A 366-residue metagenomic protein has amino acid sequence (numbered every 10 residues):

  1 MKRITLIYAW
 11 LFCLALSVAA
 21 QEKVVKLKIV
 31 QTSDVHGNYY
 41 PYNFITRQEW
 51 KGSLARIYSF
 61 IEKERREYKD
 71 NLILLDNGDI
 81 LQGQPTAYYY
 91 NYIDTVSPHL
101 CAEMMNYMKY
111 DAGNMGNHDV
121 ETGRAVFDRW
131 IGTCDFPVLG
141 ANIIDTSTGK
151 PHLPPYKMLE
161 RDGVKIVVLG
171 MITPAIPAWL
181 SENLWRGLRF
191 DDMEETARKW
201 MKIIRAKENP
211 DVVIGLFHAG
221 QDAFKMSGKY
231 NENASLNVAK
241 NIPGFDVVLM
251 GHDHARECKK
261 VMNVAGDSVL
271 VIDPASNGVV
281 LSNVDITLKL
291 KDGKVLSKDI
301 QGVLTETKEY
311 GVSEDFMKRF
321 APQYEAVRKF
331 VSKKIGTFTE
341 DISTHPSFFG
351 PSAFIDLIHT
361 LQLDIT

Functional and structural regions predicted by a protein language model:
M1-K23: Bacterial Sec-dependent N-terminal signal peptides
T5, T32, T366: Ser/Thr-centric signal marking residues that sit in or immediately flank functional binding/regulatory motifs
C13, K69, F320-A321: Short, flexible coil/linker elements and helix-boundary hinge sites characteristic of intrinsically disordered
Q21-T307, F349, F354-I355, H359-L361: Acidic, metal/ion-coordinating pockets
V295-L296, I300-T366: Hard-cation-handling environments
